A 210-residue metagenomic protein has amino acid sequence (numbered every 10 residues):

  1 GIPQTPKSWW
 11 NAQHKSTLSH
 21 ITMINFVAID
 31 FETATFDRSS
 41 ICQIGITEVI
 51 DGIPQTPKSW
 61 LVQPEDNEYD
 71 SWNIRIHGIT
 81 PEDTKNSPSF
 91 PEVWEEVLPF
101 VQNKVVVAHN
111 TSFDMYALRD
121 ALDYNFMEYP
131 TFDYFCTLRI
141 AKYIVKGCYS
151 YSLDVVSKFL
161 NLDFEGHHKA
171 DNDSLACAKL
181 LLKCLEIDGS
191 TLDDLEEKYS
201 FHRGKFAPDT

Functional and structural regions predicted by a protein language model:
I2-N11: Extreme N-terminal basic, low-complexity initiation segments that serve as generic localization/processing leaders
S8-W9, T17-T131, K146-H168: Conserved non-catalytic scaffold segment of RNase H-like nuclease domains
T22, L182-T210: Acidic two-metal-ion nuclease catalytic site recognized across multiple nuclease folds, prominently DnaQ/RNase D-T
E92, I140, S174-L175: Short secondary-structure boundary/hinge segments and terminal tails
E128-A141: Conserved beta-strand -> loop -> alpha-helix junction used to position metal-binding or nucleic-acid-contacting
K142, K158, K179-L182: A broadly conserved amphipathic alpha-helix scaffold signal in soluble, globular proteins
K169-L182: Acidic, divalent-metal-coordinating active-site segment for phosphoryl/phosphodiester hydrolysis, typified by short
